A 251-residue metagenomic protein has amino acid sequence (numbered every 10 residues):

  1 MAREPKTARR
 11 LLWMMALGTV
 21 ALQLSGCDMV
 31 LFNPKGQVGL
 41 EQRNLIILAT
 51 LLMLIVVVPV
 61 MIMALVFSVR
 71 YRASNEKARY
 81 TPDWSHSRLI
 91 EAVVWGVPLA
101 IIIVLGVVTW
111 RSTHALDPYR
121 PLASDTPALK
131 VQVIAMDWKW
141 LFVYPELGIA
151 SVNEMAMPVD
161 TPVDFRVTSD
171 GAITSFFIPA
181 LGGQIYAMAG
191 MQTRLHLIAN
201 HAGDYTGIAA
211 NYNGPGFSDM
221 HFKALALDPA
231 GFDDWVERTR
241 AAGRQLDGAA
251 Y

Functional and structural regions predicted by a protein language model:
M1-D28: N-terminal secretory/membrane targeting signals
R10-L11, L54, A92: Hydrophobic alpha-helical segments, especially transmembrane helices and their immediate juxtamembrane helical caps
L12-L17, L45, A49, V94: Small-residue packing motifs within transmembrane alpha-helices
G26, V57-Y71: Alpha-helical transmembrane segments
D28-I46, V69-Y251: Non-transmembrane, membrane-proximal soluble domains of secreted or membrane proteins
L45-P59: Alpha-helical transmembrane segments
